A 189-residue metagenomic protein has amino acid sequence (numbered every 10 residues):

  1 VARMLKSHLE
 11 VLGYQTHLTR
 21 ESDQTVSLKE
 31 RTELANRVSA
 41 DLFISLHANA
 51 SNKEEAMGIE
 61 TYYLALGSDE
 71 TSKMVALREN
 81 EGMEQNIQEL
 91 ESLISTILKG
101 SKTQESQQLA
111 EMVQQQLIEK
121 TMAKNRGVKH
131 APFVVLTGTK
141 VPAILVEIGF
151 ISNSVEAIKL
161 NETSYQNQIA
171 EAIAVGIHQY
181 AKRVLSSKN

Functional and structural regions predicted by a protein language model:
V1-N189: Active-site-proximal helix/loop segments of hydrolytic enzymes
